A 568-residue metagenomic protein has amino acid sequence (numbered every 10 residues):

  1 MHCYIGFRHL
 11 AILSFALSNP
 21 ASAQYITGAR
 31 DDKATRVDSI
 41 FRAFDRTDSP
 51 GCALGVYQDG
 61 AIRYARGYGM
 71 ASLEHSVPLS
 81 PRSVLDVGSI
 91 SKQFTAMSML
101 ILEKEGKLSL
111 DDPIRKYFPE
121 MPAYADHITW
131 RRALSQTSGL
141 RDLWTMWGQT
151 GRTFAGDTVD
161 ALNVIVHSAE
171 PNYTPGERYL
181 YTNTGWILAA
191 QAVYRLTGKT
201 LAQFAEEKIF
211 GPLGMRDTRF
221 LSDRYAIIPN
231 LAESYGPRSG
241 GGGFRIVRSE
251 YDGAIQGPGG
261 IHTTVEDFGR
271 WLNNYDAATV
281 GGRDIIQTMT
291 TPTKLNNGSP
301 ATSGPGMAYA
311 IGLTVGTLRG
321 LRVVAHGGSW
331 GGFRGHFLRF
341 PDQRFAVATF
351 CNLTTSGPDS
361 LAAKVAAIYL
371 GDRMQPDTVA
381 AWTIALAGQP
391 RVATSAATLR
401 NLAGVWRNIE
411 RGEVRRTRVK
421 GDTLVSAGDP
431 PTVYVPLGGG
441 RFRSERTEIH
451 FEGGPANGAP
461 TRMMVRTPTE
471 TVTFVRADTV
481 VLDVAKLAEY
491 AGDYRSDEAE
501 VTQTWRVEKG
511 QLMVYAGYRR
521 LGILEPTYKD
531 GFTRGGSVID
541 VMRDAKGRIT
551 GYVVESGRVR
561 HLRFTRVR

Functional and structural regions predicted by a protein language model:
R8-N19: Bacterial N-terminal signal peptides
Q24-A65, Y194-K199, Q203-E206, G211 (+3 more regions): Catalytic loop of the DD-peptidase/beta-lactamase superfamily, centered on the K-T-G motif and neighboring
Y25, D31, P50, A61 (+6 more regions): Active-site-proximal loop and beta-strand segments within enzyme catalytic domains
Y64, R141-T145, D217, Y235 (+2 more regions): Short amphipathic alpha-helical interaction/hinge segments
G211-L213, D217: Long, well-ordered core segments of solenoidal/helical folds
F220: Short functional hotspots where side chains directly engage DNA or cofactors
